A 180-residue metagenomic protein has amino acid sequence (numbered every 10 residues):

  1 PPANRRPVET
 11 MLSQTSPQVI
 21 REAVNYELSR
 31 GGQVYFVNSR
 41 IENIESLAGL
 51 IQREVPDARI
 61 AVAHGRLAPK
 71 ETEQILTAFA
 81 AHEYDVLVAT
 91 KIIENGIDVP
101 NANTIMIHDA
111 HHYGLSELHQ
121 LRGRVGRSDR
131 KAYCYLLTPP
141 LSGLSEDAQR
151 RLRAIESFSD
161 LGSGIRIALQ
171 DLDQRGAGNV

Functional and structural regions predicted by a protein language model:
P1-P7: A short helix-turn-beta junction within AAA+ P-loop NTPase domains corresponding to the substrate/partner-engaging
V8-L12: Acyl-group handling in specialized metabolite and lipid biosynthesis
P17-Y35, S39, N43-S46, L50-V180: C-terminal helicase module of SF1/SF2 nucleic-acid helicases/translocases
